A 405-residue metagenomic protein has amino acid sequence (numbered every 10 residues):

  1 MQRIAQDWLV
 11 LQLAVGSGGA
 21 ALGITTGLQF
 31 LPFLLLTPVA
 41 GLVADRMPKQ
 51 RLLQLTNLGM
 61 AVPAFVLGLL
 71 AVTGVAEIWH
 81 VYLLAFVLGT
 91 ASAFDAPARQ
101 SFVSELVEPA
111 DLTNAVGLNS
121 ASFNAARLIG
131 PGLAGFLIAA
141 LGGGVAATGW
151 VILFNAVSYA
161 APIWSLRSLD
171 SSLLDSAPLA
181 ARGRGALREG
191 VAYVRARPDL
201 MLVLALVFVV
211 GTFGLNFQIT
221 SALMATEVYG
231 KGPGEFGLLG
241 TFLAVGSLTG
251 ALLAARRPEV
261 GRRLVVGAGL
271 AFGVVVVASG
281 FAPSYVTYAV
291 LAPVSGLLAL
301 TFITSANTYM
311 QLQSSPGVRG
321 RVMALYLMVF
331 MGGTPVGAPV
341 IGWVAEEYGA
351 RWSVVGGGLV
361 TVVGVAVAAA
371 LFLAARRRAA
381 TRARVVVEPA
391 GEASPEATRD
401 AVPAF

Functional and structural regions predicted by a protein language model:
M1-I4, T26-A44, P48-P63, H80-A139 (+4 more regions): Substrate-agnostic recognition of the 12-TM MFS/MFS-like secondary transporter fold
M1-L31, A192-L243: Helix-loop boundary and gating motifs at the non-cytosolic
M1-Q12, A20-I24, L31, A40-Q54 (+6 more regions): N-terminal/domain-start segments enriched in small and hydrophobic, helix-friendly residues, covering either
D7-G16, V66-T73, I129-F154, E227-V228 (+1 more regions): Transmembrane alpha-helix termini and helix-breaking/packing motifs in multi-pass membrane transporters
G19, V75-I78, Y82, A186 (+2 more regions): Primarily residues marking transmembrane-helix entry/exit sites
A21, H80, W150, L202 (+3 more regions): Alpha-helical transmembrane segments of integral membrane proteins
L35, V39, R46, Q50-L52 (+6 more regions): C-terminal transmembrane bundle of multi-pass solute transporters/carriers
S101, E105, A146, I152-A181 (+2 more regions): Helix-loop junctions on the cytosolic side of multi-pass membrane transporters, especially the intracellular loop
